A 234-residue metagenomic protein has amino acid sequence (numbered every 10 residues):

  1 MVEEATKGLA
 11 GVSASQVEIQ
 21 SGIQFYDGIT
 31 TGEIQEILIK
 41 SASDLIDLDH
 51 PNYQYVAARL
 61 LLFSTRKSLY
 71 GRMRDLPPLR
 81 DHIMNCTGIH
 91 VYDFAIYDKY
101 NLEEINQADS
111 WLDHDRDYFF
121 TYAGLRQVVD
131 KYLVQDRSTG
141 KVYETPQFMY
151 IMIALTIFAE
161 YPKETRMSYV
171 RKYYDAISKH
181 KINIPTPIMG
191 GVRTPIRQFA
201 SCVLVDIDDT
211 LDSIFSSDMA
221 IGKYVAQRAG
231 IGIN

Functional and structural regions predicted by a protein language model:
M1-N234: Extended catalytic cores of very large enzyme megasubunits
